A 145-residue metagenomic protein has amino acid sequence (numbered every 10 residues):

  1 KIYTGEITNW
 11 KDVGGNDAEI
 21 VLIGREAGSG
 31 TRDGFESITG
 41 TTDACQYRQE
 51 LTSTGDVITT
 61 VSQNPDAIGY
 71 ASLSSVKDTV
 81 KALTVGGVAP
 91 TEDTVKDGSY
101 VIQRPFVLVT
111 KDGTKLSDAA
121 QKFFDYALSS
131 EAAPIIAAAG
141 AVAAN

Functional and structural regions predicted by a protein language model:
K1-N145: Exported/periplasmic ABC-transporter solute-binding proteins
